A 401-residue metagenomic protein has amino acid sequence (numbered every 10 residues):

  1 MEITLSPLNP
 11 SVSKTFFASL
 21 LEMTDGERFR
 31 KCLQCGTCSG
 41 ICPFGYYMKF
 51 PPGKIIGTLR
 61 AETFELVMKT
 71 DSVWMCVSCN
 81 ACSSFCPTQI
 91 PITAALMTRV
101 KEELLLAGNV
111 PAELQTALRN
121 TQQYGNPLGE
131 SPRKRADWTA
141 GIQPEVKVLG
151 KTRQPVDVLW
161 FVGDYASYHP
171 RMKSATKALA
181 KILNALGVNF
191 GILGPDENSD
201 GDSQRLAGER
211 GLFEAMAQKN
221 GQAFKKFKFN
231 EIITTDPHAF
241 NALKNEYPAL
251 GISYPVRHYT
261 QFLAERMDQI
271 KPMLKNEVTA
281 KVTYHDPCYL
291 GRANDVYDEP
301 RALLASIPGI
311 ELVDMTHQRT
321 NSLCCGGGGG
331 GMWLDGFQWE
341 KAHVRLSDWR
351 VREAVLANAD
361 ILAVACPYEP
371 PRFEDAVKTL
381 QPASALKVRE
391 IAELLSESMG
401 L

Functional and structural regions predicted by a protein language model:
M1-N9, R30-I56, R292-D295: A broadly conserved sequence feature marking short terminus-proximal activation segments in nucleic acid-centric
T4-T24, Y47-A81, Q89-Q123, A215 (+5 more regions): Ferredoxin-type iron-sulfur electron-transfer modules in oxidoreductases and energy-metabolism complexes
F29, Y46, I56-T235, F240-Y247 (+1 more regions): Iron-sulfur-cluster electron-transfer modules
C32-C38, C42, C76-C82, C86 (+4 more regions): Short cysteine clusters
S167-P255, G291-A305, V313-L401: Cofactor-cradling patches in redox/metallo enzymes
R257-E265, P272-N294, S306-G309: Catalytic cores of enzyme domains
R266-A280, G326-G331, S398-L401: Short, surface-exposed amphipathic charged segments that create phosphate/polyanion-binding patches used for binding
